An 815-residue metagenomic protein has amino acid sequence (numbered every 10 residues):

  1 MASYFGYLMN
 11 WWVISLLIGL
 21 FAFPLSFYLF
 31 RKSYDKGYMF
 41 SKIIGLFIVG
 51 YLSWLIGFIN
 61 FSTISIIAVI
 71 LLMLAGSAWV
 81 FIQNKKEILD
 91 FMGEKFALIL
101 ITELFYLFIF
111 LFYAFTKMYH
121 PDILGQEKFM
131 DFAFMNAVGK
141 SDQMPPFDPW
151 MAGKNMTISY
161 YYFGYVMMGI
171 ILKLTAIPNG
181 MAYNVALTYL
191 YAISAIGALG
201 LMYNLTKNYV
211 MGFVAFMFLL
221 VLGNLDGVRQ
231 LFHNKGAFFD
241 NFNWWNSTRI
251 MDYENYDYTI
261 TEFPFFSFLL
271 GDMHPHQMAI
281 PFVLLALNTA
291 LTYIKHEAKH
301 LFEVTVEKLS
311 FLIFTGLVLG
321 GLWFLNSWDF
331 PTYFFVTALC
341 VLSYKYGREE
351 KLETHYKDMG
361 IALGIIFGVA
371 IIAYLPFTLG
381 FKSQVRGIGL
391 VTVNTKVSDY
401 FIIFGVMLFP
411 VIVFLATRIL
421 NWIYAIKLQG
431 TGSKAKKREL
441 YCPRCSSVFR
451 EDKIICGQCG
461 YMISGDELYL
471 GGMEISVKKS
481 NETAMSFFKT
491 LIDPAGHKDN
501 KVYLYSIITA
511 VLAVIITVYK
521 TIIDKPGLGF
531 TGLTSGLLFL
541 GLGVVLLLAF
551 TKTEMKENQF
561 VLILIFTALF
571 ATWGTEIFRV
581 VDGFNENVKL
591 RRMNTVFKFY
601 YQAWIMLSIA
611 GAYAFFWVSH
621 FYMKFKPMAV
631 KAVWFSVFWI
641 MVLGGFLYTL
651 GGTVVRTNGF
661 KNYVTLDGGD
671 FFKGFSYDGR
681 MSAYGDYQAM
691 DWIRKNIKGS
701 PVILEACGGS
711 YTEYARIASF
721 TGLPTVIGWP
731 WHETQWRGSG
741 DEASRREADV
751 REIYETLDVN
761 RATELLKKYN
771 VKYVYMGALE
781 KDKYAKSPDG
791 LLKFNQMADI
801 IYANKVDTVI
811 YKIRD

Functional and structural regions predicted by a protein language model:
M1-I99, I371-Y441, V448, I455-T553 (+2 more regions): Membrane-embedded, hydrophobic transmembrane alpha-helices
A2-L8, K95-T102, F108-L285, S676-R680 (+2 more regions): Active-site lumenal/periplasmic loops and adjacent helix-entry segments of GT-C-fold, multi-pass membrane
F61-F115, T206-F216, V306-I313, A549-I565 (+2 more regions): Start-transfer (signal-anchor) and selected internal transmembrane alpha helices of multi-pass inner/ER membrane
T188-Y191, Y333, L590-V618, S636: Hydrophobic/aromatic-rich transmembrane helices and adjacent perimembrane loops
S267-L270, I313-N326: Membrane-interface alpha helices of multi-pass inner-membrane proteins
A290-F302, V306, Y333-F367, G387 (+6 more regions): Perimembrane helix-loop-helix junctions
L309, L363-I371, K498-A510, V618-T653: Signature aromatic-anchored transmembrane alpha helix within multi-pass, membrane-resident enzymes that catalyze glycan
I640, L650-D815: Extracytoplasmic
